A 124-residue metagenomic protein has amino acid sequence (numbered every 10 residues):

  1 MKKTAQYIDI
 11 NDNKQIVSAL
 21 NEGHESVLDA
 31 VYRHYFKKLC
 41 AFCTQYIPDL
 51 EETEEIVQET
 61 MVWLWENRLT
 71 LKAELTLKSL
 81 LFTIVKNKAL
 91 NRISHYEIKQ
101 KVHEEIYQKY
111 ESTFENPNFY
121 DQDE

Functional and structural regions predicted by a protein language model:
M1-K38: N-terminal module of bacterial RNA polymerase sigma factors
D9-N13, N91, K99-E124: Internal acidic/polar
V17, L28-Y32, F42, V57 (+2 more regions): Amphipathic alpha-helical segments enriched in hydrophobic/aromatic and basic residues that form the DNA-contacting
N21-E22, E59-T76, Y96-E97: Sigma70-family region 2
A30-H34, E59, E105, K109: Alpha-helical structural segments
Y32-L50: Amphipathic, Lys/Arg- and hydrophobic-enriched alpha-helical face
C40, L50-N67: Conserved RNAP core-binding helix
L69-K72, T83-E104: Arg/Lys-rich amphipathic alpha helix in sigma70-family domain 2
